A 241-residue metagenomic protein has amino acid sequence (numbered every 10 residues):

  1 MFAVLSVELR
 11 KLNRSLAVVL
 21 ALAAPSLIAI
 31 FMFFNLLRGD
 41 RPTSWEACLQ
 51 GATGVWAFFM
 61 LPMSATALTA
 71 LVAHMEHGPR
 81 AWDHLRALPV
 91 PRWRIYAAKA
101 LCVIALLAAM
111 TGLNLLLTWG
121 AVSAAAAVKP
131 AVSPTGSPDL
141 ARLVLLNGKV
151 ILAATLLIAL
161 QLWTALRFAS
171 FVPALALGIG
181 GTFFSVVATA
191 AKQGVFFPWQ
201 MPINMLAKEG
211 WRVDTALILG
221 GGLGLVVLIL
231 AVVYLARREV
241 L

Functional and structural regions predicted by a protein language model:
M1-L22, V240: Aromatic- and glycine-rich beta-strand/loop motifs that create alpha-glucan
V18, W56, W82, W163 (+1 more regions): Tryptophan-centric aromatic hotspots in well-structured domains and transmembrane helices
L20-A24, A97-A98, M110, L177 (+1 more regions): Hydrophobic core positions of alpha-helical segments in small-molecule transporters and transporter systems
P25, F31-G54, V128, L175-L241: Terminal transmembrane helical anchor/hairpin motif
A29-T69, A97-F168, E209-W211: Secretory targeting signals
A67-H84: Transmembrane helix boundary and interhelical loop/hinge segments in multi-pass membrane proteins
R86-R92: Short helix-to-coil transition segments within interhelical loops that connect adjacent transmembrane helices
